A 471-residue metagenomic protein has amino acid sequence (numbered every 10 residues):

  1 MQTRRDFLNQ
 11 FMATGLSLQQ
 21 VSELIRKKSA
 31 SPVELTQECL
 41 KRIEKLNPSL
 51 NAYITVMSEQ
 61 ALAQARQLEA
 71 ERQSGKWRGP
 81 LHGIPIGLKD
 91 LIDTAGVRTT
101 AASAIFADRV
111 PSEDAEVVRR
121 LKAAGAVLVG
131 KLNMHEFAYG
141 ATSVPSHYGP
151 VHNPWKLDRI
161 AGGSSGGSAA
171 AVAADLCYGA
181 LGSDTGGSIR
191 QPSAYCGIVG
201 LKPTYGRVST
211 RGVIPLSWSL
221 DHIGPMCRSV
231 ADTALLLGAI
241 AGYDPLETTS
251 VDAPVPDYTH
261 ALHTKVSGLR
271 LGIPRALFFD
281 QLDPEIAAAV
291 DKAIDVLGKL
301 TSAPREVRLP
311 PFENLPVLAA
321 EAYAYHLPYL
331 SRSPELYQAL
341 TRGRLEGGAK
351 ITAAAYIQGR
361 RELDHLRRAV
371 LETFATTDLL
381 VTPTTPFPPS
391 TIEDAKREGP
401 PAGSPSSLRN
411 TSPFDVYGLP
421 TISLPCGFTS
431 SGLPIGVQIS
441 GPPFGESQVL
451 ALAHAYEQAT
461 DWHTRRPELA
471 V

Functional and structural regions predicted by a protein language model:
M1-L62, K299, R465-V471: An N-terminal boundary/leader segment
N9, K45, A123, A173-D280 (+5 more regions): Structural helix-boundary/capping segments
V21-K27, I105-V110, D221-R228, L345-I351 (+1 more regions): Short, well-ordered beta-strand elements within core beta-sheets of diverse protein domains
S29-Q37, R66, R120, L282-R308 (+3 more regions): Acyltransferase
C39, A61, G83, K89 (+8 more regions): Conserved hydrophobic/aromatic pocket- or pore-lining residues that grip, position, or stack substrates in active sites
E44-F106: N-terminal, positively charged, Ser/Thr/Ala/Gly-biased leader segments that form transit/presequence-like amphipathic
L81-A101, H260-P274, P316-L371, T376 (+2 more regions): Short helix-loop capping/hinge segments that flank enzyme active sites or metal/cofactor-binding pockets
L81-I223, T248, P274-A276, T382-P401: Short glycine/serine-rich loop/turn segments
